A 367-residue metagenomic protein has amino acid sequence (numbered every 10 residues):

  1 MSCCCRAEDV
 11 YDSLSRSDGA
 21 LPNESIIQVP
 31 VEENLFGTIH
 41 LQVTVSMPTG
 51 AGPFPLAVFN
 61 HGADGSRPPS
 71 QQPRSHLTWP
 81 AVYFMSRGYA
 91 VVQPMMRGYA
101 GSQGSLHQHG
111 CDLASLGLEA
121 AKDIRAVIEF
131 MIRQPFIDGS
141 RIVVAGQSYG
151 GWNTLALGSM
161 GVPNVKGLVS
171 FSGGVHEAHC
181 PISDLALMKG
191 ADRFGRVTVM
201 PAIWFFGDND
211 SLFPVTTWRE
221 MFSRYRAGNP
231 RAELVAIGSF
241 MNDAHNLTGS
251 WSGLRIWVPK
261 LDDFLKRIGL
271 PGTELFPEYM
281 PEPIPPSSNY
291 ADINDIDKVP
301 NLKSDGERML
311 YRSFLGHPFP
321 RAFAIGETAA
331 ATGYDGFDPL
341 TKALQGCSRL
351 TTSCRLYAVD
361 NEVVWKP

Functional and structural regions predicted by a protein language model:
D9-A51: N-terminal cap/lid segment of alpha/beta-hydrolase-fold proteins
P53-G62: Short beta-strand element of the alpha/beta-hydrolase
D64-T78, Y83, Q93-E119: Cap/lid segment of the alpha/beta-hydrolase catalytic domain
Y99, E274-P367: Secreted/extracellular ectodomain signature
D112-P135: Alpha/beta-hydrolase active-site loop
F136-S148: Alpha/beta-hydrolase fold nucleophile elbow
G167, G173-E233: The feature captures the conserved acid-bearing segment of alpha/beta-hydrolase catalytic domains
G228-P283: C-terminal catalytic histidine-bearing segment of alpha/beta-hydrolase fold enzymes
